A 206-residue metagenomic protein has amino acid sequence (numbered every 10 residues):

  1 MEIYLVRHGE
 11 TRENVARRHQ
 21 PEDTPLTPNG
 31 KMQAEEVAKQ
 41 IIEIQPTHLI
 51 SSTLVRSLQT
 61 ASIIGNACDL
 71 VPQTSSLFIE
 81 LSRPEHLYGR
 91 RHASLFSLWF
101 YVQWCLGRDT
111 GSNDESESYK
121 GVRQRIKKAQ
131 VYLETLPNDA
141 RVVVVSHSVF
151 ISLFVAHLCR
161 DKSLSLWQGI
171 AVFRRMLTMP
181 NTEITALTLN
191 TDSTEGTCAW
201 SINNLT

Functional and structural regions predicted by a protein language model:
M1-P46, S62, S193-T206: An N-terminal RHG(E/S)-centered segment typical of histidine phosphatases
I3, N138-S148: Generic beta-sheet signal
V37-R108: Phosphate-coordination/substrate-recognition cap region in phosphate-metabolizing enzymes
S51-S52, Q124, V145-S146: Short beta-strand scaffold positions
I63, L153, H157: Active-site signature of alpha/beta-hydrolase-fold catalytic machinery across serine- and Asp/Cys-nucleophile hydrolases
Q73, E80-A93, N138, A156-T206: Acidic, low-complexity terminal tails and accessory targeting/binding regions of phosphate-metabolizing enzymes
D109-N138: Internal catalytic-core helix/loop-beta-alpha segment that presents or stabilizes conserved functional determinants
